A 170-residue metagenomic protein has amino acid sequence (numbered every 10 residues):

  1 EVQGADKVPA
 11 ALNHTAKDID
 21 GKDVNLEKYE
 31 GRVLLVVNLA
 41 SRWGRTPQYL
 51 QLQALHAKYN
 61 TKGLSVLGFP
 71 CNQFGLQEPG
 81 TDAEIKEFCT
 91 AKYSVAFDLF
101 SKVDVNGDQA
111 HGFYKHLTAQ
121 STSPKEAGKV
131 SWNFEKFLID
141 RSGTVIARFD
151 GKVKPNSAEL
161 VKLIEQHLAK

Functional and structural regions predicted by a protein language model:
V2-E27, P47, G112: N-terminal "domain-start" segment that seeds a small globular fold
D18, N38-R42: Amphipathic alpha-helical repeat scaffolds
R32-V33, S41-R42, T46-P70, T90-Y93: Conserved helix-turn-beta segment immediately C-terminal to the redox Cys motif in thioredoxin-like folds
G63-G80, A96-G107: Thiol-based oxidoreductase modules, predominantly thioredoxin-like and allied folds used for disulfide exchange
A83-N133: Short, internal strand/loop/helix patches that form the active-site neighborhood or redox-interaction surface
G112-K115, A119-K170: Thiol-/selenol-based redox modules, centered on thioredoxin-like and closely related oxidoreductase domains
